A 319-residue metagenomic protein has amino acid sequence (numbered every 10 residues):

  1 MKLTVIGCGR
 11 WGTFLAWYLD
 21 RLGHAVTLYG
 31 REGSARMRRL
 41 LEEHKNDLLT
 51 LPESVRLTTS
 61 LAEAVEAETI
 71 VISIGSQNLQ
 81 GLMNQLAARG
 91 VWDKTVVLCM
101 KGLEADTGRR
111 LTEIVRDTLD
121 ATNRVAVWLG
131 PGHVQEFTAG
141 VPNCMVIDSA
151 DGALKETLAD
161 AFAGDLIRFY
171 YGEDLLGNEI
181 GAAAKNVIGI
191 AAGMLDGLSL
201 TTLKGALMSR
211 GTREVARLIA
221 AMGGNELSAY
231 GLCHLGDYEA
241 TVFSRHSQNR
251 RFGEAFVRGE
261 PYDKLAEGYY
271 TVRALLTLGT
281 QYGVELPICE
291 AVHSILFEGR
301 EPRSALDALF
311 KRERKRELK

Functional and structural regions predicted by a protein language model:
M1-T59: NAD(P)+-binding Rossmann beta1-loop-alpha1 motif at the extreme N-terminus of oxidoreductases
G9, T13, L57-T58, S73-S76 (+17 more regions): Electropositive phosphate-/nucleotide-binding environments in soluble metabolic enzymes
L51, T58-V65, T69-G140, L158: Rossmann-like NAD(P)(H) cofactor-binding subdomain of soluble oxidoreductases
V65-A67, A184, L235: Alpha-helix C-terminal capping/helix-to-coil transition sites in glycosyltransferase folds
L103-T201: Rossmann-fold dinucleotide-binding core
A191, S199-Y230: Oxyanion-binding "anion nests"
A192-G193, A220-K319: NAD(P)-dependent Rossmann-like dehydrogenase/reductase catalytic/cofactor-binding core
